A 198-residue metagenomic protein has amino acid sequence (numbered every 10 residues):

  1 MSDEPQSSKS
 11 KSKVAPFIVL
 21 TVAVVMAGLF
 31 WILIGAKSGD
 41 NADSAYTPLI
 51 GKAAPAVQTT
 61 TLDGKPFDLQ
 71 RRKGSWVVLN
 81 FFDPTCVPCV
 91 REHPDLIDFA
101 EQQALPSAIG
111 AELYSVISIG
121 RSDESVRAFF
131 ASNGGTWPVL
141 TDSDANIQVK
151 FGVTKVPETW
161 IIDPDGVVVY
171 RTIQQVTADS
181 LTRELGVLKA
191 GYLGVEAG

Functional and structural regions predicted by a protein language model:
M1-A53: N-terminal targeting signals for export/organelle localization
A53, S75, T154-V156: Short, small/polar residue-rich loop motifs at catalytic or cofactor-binding pockets
F67-V90: Short active-site neighborhood of thiol/selenol oxidoreductases, capturing the structured segment around
G74-W76, I109-E112, W137: Loop/turn elements at helix/coil->beta-strand transitions in domains of secreted/extracellular proteins
V90-N133, S143-K150: Structural microenvironment flanking redox-active thiols in thiol-disulfide oxidoreductases
A128-T136, D142-E196: Thiol/disulfide oxidoreductase modules built on the thioredoxin-like
